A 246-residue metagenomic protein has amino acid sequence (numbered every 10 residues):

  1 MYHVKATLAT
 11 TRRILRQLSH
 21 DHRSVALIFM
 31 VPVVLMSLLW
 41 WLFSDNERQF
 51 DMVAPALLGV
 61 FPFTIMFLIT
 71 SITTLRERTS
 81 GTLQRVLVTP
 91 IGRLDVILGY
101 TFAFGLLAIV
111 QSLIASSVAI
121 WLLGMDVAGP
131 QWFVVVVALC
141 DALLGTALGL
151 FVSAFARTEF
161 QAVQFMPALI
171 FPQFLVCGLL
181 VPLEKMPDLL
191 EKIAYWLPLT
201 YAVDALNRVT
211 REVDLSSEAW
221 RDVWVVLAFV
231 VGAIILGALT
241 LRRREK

Functional and structural regions predicted by a protein language model:
Y2-Q84, L94-L113, A119-A138, F155 (+3 more regions): Transmembrane helix-boundary elements of multi-pass transport/secretion proteins, especially ABC-type permease modules
V25-F29, D51-M52, V86, A168-L169 (+2 more regions): Hydrophobic alpha-helical transmembrane segments of integral membrane proteins, especially lipid-exposed positions
L38-N46, A156-T200: Transmembrane helix segments
Q111, A115, A119, G149 (+2 more regions): Juxtamembrane/transmembrane-helix interface segments of polytopic membrane transporters
G145-T158: Transmembrane-helix boundary motif in ABC transporter permease subunits
T200-D214: Short, membrane-exposed interhelical loops at transmembrane-helix boundaries
